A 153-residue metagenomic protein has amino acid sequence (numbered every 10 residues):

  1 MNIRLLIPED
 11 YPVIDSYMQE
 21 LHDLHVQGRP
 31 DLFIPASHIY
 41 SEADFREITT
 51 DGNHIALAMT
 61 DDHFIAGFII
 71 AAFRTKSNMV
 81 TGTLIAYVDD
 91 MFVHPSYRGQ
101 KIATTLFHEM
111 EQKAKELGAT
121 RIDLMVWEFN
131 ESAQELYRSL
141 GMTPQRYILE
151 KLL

Functional and structural regions predicted by a protein language model:
N2-S16: A short beta-loop-alpha structural element at the N-terminal edge of CoA-dependent acyl/N-acetyltransferase catalytic
D23-F45: Conserved GNAT-fold acetyl-CoA-binding loop/helix
A43-L57, Y87: A short helix-loop-beta-strand connector motif used in the catalytic cores of GNAT acetyltransferases and, in some
A58, F64-F73, Y87, F92: Conserved beta-strand in the GNAT
G82-P95, Y147-E150: Conserved acetyl-CoA binding element of GNAT-fold acetyltransferases
D90-V93, G99-Q112, S139: Conserved acetyl-CoA-binding loop-helix of GNAT-fold acetyltransferases
T104, E128-R146, K151: Conserved active-site alpha-helix within GNAT-family acetyltransferase domains
K115-M125: Conserved GNAT acetyl-CoA-binding A-motif
